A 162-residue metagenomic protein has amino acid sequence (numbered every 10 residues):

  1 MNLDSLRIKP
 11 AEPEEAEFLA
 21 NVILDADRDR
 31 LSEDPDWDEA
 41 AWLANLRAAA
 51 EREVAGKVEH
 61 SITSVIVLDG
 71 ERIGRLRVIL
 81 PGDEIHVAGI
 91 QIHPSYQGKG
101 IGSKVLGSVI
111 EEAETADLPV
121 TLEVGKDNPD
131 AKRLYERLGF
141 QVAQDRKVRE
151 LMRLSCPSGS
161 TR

Functional and structural regions predicted by a protein language model:
M1-E17, C156-R162: Conserved N-terminal entry element of GNAT/NAT acetyltransferase domains
R7-N21, R30-S32, A143: A short beta-loop-alpha structural element at the N-terminal edge of CoA-dependent acyl/N-acetyltransferase catalytic
D27-R52: Conserved GNAT-fold acetyl-CoA-binding loop/helix
V65, E71-I79, H86, Q91: Conserved beta-strand in the GNAT
I92, G98-E111, R133-R137: Conserved acetyl-CoA-binding loop-helix of GNAT-fold acetyltransferases
P94-Q97, L122-K132, V148-P157: Conserved beta-strand-loop-alpha-helix junction that forms the acyl-donor binding cleft
A113-E123: Conserved GNAT acetyl-CoA-binding A-motif
